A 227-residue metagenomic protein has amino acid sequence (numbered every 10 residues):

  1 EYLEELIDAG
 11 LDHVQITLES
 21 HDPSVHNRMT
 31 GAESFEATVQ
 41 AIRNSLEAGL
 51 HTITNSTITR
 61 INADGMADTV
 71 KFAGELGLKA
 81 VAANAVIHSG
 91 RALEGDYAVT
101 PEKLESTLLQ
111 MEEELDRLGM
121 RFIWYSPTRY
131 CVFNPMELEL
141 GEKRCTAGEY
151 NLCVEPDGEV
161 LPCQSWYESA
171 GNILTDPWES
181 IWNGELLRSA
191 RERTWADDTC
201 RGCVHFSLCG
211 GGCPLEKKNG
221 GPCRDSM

Functional and structural regions predicted by a protein language model:
E1-H88, A92, D96-P101: Radical SAM/AdoMet-radical enzyme domain recognition
V39, A67, E105-E112, E179 (+1 more regions): Generic alpha-helical structural signal
T57, Y125-R129, P214: Short, well-ordered beta-to-alpha junction loops that form the rim of enzyme active sites and present histidine/acidic
D64-M66, C131-L138, C200-G202: Short, solvent-exposed polar/charged micro-motifs at secondary-structure junctions
S89-S169, L208: A C-terminal junction/extension of Radical SAM enzymes
P135, V160, Q164-M227: Flexible mid-to-C-terminal extensions adjoining Fe-S/redox cofactors in radical SAM and related proteins
